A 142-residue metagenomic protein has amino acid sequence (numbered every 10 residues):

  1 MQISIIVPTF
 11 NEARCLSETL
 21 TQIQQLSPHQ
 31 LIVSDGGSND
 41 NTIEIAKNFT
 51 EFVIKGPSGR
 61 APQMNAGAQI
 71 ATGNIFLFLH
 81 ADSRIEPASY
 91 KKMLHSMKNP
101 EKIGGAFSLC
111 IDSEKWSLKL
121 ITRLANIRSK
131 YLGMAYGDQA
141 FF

Functional and structural regions predicted by a protein language model:
V7-P8, Q24, P28-G37, I54: Short beta-strand/loop segment that forms part of the nucleotide-sugar
N11-Q25: Short, well-formed alpha-helical segments that are part of the catalytic scaffolds of diverse glycosyltransferases
R14-E18, D40-F49: Acidic helix N-cap motif at the loop->helix transition within catalytic regions of sugar-transfer enzymes
H29, I43-I70: Conserved donor nucleotide-binding strand/loop of the catalytic core
D35-I43, S83: A conserved acidic beta->alpha catalytic loop
F76: Short aromatic/hydrophobic "clamp" motif used to bind/position activated sugar donors
A88-S117: Conserved donor NDP-sugar-binding/catalytic core segment of glycosyltransferases
M134-F142: Short glycine- and hydrophobic/aromatic-rich loop-to-beta-strand nucleating segment in the catalytic cores
